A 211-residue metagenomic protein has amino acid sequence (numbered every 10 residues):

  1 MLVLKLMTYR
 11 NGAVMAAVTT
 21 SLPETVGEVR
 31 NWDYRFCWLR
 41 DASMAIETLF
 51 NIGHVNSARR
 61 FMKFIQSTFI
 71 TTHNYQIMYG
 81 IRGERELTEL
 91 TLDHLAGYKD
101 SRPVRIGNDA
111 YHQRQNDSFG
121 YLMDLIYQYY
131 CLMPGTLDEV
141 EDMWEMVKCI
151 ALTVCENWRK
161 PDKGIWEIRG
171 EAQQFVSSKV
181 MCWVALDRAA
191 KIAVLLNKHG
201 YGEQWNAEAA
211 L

Functional and structural regions predicted by a protein language model:
M1-L211: Acidic, mature catalytic/reactive cores of soluble proteins
